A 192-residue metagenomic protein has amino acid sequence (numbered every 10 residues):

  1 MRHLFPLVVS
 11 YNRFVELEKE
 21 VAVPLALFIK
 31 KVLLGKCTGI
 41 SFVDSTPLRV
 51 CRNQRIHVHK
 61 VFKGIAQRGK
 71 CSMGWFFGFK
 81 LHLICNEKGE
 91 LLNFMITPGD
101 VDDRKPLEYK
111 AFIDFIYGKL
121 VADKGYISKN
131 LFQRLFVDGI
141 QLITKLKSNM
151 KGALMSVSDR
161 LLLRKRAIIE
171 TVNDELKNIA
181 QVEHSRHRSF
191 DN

Functional and structural regions predicted by a protein language model:
M1-N192: Short alpha-helical elements
